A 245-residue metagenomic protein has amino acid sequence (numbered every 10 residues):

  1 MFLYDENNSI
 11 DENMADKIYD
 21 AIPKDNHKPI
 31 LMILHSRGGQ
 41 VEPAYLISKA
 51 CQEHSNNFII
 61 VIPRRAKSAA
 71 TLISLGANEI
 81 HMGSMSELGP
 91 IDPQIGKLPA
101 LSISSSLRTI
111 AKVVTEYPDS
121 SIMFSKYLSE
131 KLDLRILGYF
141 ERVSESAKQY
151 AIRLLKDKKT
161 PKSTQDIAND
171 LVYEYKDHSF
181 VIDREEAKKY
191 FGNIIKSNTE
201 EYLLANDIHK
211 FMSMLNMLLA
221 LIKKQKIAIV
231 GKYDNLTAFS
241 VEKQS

Functional and structural regions predicted by a protein language model:
M1-A66, T71-S245: Terminal-region recognition feature
